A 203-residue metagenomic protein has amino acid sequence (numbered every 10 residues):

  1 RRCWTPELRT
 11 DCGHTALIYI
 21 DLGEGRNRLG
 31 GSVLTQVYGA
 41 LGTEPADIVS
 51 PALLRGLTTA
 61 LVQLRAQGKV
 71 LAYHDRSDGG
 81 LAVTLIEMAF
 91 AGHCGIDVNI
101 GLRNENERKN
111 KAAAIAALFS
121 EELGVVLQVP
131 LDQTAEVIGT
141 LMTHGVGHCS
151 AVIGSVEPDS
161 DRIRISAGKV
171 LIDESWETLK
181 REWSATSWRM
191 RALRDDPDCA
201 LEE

Functional and structural regions predicted by a protein language model:
R1-F119, P130-E203: Intein/HINT protein-splicing elements and their conserved insertion hotspots or analogous self-processing inserts
E122-G124: Short, solvent-exposed beta-strand edge segments and adjacent coil->beta transition regions
L127: Catalytic core of tubulin tyrosine ligase-like
